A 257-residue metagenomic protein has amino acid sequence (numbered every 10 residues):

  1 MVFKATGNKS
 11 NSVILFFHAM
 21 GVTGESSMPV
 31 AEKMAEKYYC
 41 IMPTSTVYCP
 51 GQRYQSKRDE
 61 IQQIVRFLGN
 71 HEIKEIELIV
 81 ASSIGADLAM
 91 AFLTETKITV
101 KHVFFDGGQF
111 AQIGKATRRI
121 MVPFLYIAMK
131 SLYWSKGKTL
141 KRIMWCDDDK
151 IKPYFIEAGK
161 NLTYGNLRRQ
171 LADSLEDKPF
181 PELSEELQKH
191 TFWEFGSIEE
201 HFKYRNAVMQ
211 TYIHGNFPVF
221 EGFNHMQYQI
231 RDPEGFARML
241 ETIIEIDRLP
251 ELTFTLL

Functional and structural regions predicted by a protein language model:
M1-L15, E36-Y39, E157-N161, E241-L257: Alpha/beta-hydrolase fold catalytic core
K4-P50: Conserved HGGG/HGGXW glycine-rich cap/lid loop of the alpha/beta-hydrolase fold
I41-L78: Active-site loop/oxyanion-hole signature of alpha/beta-hydrolase fold enzymes
V80-A89: Gly/Ala-rich beta-loop-alpha elbow adjacent to hydrolase catalytic centers
T94-K130: Flexible "cap/lid" loop of the alpha/beta hydrolase fold
A116, L132-E185: Conserved alpha/beta-hydrolase catalytic His-Asp/Glu region
A172-Q210, Y228: Conserved serine/cysteine hydrolase catalytic core
F223-G235: Catalytic histidine-centered segment of alpha/beta-hydrolase-like enzymes
